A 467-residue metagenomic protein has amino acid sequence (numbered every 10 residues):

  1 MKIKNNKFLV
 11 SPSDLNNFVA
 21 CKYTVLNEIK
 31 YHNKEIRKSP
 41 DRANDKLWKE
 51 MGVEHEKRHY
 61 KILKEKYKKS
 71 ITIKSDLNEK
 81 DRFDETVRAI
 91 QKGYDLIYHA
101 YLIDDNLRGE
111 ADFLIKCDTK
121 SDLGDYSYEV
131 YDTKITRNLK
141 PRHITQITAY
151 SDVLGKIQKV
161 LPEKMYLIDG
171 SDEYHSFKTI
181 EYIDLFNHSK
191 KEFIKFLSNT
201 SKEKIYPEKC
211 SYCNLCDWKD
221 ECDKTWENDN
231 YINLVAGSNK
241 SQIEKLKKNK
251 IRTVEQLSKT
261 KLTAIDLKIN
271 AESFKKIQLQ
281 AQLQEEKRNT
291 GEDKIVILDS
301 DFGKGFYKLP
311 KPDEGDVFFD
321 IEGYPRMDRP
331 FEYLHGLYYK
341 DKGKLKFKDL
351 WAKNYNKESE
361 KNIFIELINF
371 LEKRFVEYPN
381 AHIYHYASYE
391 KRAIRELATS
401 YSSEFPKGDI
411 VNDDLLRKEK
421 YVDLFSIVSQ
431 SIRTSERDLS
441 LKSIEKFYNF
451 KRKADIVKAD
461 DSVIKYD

Functional and structural regions predicted by a protein language model:
M1-L123: Metal-dependent nuclease catalytic cores that hydrolyze phosphodiester bonds in DNA/RNA, characterized by
L26-E28, A111, D122-L123, P141 (+6 more regions): Short helix/loop capping segments that flank catalytic or ligand/cofactor-binding pockets
E28-Y31, I73-D76, Y206-C213, E292-S300 (+1 more regions): Short coil/turn segments at secondary-structure boundaries
L77-D81, K259-T263, E272-K275, I456-D467: Short linear loop/turn motifs
E79, V87-A89, G93-T119, G124-L197 (+2 more regions): Conserved DEDDh/DEDDy metal-dependent 3′-5′ exonuclease domain
T179-K245: Long, highly charged, low-complexity intrinsically disordered interaction regions that mediate electrostatic DNA/RNA
C222-A236, K240-Y339, K346-K348, E360: C-terminal extensions
